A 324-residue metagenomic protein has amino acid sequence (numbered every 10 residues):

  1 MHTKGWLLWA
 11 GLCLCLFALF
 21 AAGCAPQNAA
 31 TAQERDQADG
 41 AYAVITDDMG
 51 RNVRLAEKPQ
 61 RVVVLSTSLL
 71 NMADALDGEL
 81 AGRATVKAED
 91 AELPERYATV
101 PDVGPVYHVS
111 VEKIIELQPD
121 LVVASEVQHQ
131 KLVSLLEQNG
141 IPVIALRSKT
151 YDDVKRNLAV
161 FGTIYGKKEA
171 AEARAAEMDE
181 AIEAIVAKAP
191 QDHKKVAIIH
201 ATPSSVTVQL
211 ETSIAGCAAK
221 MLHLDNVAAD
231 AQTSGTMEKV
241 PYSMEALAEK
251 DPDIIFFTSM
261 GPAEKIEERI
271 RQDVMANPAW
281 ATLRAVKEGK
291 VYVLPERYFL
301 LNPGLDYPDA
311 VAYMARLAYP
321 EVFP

Functional and structural regions predicted by a protein language model:
H2-G11, C15, A21-S68, E169-I199 (+2 more regions): Bacterial Sec-exported substrate-binding components of ABC uptake systems
D48-G50, P101-E112, T233-M244: Short helix-initiation/N-cap motifs at beta->coil->alpha
T67-L117, L121-E126, L224-V227: A short, structured surface patch at a secondary-structure boundary
E89, V208-E238: Alpha-helical, coiled-coil/dimerization segments enriched in small aliphatic residues
L93-E95, Q128-V160, I164, Y292: Flexible loop/hinge segments that line or gate small-molecule binding clefts
S110-A124, I141, S243-F257: Proline-aspartate-enriched helix->loop->beta-strand connector
K131, R147-V160, A197-A218, A263-K265: Extracytoplasmic ligand-binding site segments that recognize negatively charged/polar headgroups
R156, T163, E172, S259-P324: Structured C-terminal subdomain patch of bacterial secreted/periplasmic proteins
